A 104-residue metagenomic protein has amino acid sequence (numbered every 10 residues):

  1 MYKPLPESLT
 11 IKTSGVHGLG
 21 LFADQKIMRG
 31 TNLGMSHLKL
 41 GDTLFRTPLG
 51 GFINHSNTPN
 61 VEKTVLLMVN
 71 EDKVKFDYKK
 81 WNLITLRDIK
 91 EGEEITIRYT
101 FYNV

Functional and structural regions predicted by a protein language model:
M1-V104: Conserved catalytic SET/PR domain of SAM-dependent protein methyltransferases, capturing the structural core that binds
